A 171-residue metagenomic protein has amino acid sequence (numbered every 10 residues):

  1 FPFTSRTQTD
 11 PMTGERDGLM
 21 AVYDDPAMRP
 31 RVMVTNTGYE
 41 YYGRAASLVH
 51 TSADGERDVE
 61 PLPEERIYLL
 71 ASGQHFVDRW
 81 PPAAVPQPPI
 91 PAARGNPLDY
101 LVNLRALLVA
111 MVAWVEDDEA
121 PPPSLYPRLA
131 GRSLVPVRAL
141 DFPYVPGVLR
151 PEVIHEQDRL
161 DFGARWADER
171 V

Functional and structural regions predicted by a protein language model:
F1-V171: C-terminal His-loop and adjacent cap/lid subdomain of alpha/beta-hydrolase
